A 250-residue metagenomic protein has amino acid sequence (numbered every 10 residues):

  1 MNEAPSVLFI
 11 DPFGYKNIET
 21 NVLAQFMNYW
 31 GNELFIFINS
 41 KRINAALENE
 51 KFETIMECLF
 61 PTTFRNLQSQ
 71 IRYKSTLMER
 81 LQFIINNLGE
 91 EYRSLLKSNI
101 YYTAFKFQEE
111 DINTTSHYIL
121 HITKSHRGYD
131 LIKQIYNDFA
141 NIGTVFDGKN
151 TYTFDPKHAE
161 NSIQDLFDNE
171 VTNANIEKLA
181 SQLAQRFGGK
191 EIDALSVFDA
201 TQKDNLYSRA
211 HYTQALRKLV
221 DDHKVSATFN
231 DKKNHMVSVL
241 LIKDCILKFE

Functional and structural regions predicted by a protein language model:
M1-I192, Q202-E250: Class I S-adenosyl-L-methionine-dependent methyltransferase catalytic core
